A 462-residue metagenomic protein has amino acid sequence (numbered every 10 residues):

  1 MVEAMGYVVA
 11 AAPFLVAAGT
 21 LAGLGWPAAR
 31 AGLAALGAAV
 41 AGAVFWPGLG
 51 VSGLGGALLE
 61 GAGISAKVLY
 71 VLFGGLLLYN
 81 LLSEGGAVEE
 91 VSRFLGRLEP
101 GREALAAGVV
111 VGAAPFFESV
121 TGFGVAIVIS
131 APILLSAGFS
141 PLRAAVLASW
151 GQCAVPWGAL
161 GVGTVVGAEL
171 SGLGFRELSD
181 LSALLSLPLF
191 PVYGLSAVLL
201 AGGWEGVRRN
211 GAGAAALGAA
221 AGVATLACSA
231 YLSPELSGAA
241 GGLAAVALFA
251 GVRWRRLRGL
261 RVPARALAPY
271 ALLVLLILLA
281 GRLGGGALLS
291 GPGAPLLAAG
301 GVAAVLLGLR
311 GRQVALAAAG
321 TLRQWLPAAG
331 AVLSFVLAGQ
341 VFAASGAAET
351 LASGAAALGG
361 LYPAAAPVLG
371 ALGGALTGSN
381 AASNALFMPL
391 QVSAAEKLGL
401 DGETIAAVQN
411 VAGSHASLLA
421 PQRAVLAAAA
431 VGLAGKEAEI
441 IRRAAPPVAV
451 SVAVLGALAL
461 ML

Functional and structural regions predicted by a protein language model:
M1-G6, G25-A31, G55-A66, R176-L184 (+5 more regions): Interfacial loop-to-helix junctions that mark the boundaries of transmembrane helices in multi-pass membrane
Y7, G63-V68, L95-V109, A137-R143 (+3 more regions): Membrane-interfacial loop-to-helix junctions in multi-pass transporters
V9-G19, W26-P47, L69-G75, G218 (+4 more regions): Hydrophobic mid-bilayer segments of alpha-helices in multi-pass membrane transport proteins, especially secondary
G53-E89, E103, A107-F116, P263-Y270 (+2 more regions): Core transmembrane alpha-helical segments of multi-pass membrane transporters/permeases
A66-V68, Y79-A87, F116-V128, A154-L160 (+3 more regions): Short helix-coil transition sites and intra-membrane helix breaks within transmembrane domains of multi-pass
P100-P132, S136, G330-L337, G359-L390: Hydrophobic alpha-helical transmembrane segments of multi-pass integral membrane proteins, predominantly secondary
R102-P115, S140-W157, G174-G194, L361-A375 (+1 more regions): Alpha-helical transmembrane segments of multi-pass membrane proteins
R143-V252, V425-L458: Membrane-core helix-loop-helix motifs of multi-pass transport proteins
